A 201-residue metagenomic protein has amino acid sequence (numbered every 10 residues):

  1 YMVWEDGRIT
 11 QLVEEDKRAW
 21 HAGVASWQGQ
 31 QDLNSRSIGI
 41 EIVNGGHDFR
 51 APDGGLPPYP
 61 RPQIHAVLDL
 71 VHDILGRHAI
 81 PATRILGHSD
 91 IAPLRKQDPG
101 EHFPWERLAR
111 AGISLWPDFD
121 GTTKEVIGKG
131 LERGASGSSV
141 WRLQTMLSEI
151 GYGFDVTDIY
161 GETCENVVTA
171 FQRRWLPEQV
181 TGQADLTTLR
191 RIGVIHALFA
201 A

Functional and structural regions predicted by a protein language model:
Y1-T83: Active-site-adjacent loop/helix surface patches within enzyme catalytic domains that shape the substrate-binding cleft
G23-A25, P60-L86, A92-A201: Cell-envelope/ECM-targeting effectors and their regulatory/trafficking segments
